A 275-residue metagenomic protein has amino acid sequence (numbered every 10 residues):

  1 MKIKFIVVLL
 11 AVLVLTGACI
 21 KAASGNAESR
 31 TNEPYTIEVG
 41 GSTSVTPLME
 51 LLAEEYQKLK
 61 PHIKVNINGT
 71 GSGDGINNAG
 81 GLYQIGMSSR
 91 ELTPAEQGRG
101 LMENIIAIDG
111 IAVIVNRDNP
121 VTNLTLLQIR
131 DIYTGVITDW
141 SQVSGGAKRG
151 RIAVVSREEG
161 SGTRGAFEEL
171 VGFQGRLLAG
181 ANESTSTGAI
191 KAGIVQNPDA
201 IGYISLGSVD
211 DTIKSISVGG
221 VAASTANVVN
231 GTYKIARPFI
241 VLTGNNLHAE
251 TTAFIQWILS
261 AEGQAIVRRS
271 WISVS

Functional and structural regions predicted by a protein language model:
M1-I6: Bacterial N-terminal signal peptides that target proteins for export
V7-G17: Bacterial N-terminal signal peptides
C19-S275: Exported/periplasmic ABC-transporter solute-binding proteins
